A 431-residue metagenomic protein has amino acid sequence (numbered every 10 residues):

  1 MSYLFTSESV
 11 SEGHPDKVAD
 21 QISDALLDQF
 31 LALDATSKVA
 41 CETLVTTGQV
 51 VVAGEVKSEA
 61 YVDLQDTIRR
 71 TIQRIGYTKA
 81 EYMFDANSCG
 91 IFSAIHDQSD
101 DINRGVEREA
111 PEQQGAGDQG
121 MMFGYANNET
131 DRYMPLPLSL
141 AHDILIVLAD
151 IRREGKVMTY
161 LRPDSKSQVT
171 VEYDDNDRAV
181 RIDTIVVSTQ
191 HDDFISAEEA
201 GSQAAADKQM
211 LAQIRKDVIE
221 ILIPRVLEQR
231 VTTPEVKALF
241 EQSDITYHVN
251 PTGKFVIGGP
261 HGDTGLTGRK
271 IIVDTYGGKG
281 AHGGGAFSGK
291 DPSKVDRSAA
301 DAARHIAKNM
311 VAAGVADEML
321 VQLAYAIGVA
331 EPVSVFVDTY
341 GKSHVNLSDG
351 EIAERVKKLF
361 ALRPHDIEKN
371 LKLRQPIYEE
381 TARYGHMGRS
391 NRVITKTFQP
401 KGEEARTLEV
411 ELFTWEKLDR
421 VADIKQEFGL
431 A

Functional and structural regions predicted by a protein language model:
M1-A40, V421, E427: N-terminal, positively charged regions that mediate nucleic acid binding
T6, D66, Q73-I257, G388-R392 (+1 more regions): Glycine-rich, mobile lid/loop segments that gate access to catalytic sites or pores
E8-V10, H14-A19, G115-T130, F255-A281 (+2 more regions): Conserved phosphate/anionic-ligand binding catalytic regions in large, soluble enzymes, centered on
V39-S58, I327-E331: Short, charge-patterned binding micro-sites
A40, V51, F92, M122 (+10 more regions): Structured core elements
T46, E318, Y325-A431: Internal helix-turn-beta structural module
G48-V50, R153-V180, A313-E351: A structural-propensity feature for long, helix-poor, extended segments
R269-I271, Y276-Q322, E331-D338: C-terminal catalytic subdomain
